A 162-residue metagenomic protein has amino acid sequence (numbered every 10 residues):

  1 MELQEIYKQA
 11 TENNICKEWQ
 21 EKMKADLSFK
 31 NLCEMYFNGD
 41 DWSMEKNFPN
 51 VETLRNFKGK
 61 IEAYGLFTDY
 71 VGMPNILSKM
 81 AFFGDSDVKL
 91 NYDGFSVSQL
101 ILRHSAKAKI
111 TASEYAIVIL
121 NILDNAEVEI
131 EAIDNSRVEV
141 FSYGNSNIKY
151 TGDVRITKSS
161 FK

Functional and structural regions predicted by a protein language model:
M1-H104, K109, N121-K162: Short, glycine-biased loop/turn motifs at secondary-structure junctions and in low-complexity Ser/Thr/Pro-rich termini
